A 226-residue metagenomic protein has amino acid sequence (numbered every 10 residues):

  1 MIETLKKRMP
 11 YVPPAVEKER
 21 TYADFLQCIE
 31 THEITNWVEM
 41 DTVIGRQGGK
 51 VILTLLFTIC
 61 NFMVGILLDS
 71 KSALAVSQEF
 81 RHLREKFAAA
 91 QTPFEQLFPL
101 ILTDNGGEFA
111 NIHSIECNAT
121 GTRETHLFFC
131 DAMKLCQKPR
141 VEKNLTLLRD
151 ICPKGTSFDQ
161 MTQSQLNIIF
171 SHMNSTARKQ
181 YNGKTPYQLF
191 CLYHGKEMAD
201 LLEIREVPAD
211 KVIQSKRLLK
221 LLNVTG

Functional and structural regions predicted by a protein language model:
M1-I52: Mobile-element integrase/transposase regions, centering on the N-terminal DNA-binding/Zn-coordinating module
D41, T92-N111, D131-L135: Acidic/histidine-rich, metal-coordinating catalytic segments
G45-G48, G65-Q91: Active-site beta-loop-alpha junctions of metal-dependent nucleic acid enzymes, especially the RNase H-like/DDE
G48-K50, T58-M63: Coil-to-beta-strand transition motifs
C60-V64, P93-P99, I151-C152: Short, surface-exposed connector motifs at secondary-structure boundaries
I112-T120: Short, aromatic/basic amphipathic alpha-helical patches
C117, E124-Q214, L219-T225: Charged alpha-helix within mobile-element recombinases
